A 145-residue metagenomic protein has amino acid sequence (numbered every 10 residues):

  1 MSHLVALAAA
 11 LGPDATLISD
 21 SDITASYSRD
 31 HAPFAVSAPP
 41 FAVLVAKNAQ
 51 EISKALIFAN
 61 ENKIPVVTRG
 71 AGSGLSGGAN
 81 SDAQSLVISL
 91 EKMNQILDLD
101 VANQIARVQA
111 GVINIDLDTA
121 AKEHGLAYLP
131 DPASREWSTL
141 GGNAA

Functional and structural regions predicted by a protein language model:
M1-A32, E61-I64: N-terminal accessory segments
L7, F34-V66, Q84, L90-A133 (+1 more regions): N-terminal glycine-rich flavin-associated loop
R69: Short glycine- and acidic-residue-rich catalytic loops of nucleotidyl-transferase/cyclase enzymes
S76-A79, L86-S89: Short, acidic (Asp/Glu-rich) active-site segment that either coordinates a divalent metal cofactor
A79, N143-A144: Conserved phosphate/anionic-ligand binding catalytic regions in large, soluble enzymes, centered on
